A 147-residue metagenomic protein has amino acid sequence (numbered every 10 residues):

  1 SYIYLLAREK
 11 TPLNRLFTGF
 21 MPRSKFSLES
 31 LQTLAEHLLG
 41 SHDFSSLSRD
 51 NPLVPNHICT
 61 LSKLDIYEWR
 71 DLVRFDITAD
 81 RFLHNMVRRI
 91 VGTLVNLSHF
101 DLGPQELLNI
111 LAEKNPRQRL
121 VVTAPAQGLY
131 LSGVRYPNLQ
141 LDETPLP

Functional and structural regions predicted by a protein language model:
S1-P147: Structured-RNA-binding interfaces characteristic of tRNA pseudouridine synthases
